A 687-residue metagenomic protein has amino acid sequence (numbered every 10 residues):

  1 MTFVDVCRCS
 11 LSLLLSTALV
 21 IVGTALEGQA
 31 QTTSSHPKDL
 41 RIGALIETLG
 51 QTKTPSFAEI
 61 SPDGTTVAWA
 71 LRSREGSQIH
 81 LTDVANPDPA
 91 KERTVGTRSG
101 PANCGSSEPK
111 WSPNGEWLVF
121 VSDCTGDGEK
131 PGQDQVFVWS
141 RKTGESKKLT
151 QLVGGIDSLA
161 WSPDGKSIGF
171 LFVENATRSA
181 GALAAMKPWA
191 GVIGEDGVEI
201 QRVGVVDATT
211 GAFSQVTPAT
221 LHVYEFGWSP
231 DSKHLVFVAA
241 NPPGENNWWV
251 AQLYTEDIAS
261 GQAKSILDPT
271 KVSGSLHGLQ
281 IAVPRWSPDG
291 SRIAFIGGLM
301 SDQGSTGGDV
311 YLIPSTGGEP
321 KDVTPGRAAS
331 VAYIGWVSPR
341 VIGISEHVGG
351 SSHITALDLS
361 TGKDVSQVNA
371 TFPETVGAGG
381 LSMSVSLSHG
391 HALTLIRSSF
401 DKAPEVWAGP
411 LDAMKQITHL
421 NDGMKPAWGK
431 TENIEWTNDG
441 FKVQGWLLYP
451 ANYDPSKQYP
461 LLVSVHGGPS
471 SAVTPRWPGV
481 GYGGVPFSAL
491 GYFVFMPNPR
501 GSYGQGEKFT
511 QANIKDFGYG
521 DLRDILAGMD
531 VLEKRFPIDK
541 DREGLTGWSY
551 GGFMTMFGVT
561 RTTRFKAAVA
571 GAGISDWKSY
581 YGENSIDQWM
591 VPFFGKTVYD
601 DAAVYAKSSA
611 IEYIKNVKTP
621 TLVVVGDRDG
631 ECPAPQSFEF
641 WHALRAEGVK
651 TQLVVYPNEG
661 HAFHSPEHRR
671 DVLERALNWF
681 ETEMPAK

Functional and structural regions predicted by a protein language model:
S34-K53, E92, F213-Q215: A short helix->beta-strand "capping" segment at the edge of beta-propeller domains
L45-S77: Beta-strand-rich domains and repeat architectures in extracellular enzymes and scaffolds, especially beta-propellers
P62-D63, P113-N114, P163-D164, P230-D231 (+3 more regions): Residue-level detector of Asp-centered blade-edge/turn motifs that repeat once per structural unit in beta-propeller
G64-V67, G115-L118, I168, L235-V236 (+3 more regions): Hydrophobic beta-strand positions that form the internal "hydrophobic ladder" of WD40/Gbeta-like beta-propeller blades
L71-H80, R98-S106, V119-F137, E145 (+12 more regions): A flexible loop/linker signature enriched in serine peptidases of the S9 family
V84-P87, S140-G144, D207-G211, D257-G261 (+3 more regions): Short loop/turn segments that connect beta-strands within beta-propeller blades
G380-K687: Serine-hydrolase catalytic core recognition
